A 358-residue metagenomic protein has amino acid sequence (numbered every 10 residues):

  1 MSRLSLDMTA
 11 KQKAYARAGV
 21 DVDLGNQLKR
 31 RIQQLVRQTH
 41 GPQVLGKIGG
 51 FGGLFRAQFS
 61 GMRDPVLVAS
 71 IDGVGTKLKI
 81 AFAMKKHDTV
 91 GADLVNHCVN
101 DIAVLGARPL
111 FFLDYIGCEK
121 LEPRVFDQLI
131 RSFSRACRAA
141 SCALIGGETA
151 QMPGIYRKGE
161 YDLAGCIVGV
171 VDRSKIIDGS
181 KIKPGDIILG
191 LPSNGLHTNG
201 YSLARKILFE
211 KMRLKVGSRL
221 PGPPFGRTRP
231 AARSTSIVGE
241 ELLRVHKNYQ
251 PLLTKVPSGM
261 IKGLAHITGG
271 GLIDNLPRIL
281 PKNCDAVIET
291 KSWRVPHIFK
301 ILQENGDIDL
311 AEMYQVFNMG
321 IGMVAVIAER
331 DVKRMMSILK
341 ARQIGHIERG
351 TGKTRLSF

Functional and structural regions predicted by a protein language model:
A10-Q12, G73-F82, V216-P223, I237 (+1 more regions): Gly-rich Lys/Arg/Thr-decorated short loops/hinges at beta-loop-alpha junctions or inter-strand turns that position
A10-Q43: N-terminal amphipathic/basic leader segments beginning at the initiator methionine
A10-R17, V125-A143, Y156-L163, F225-V238 (+2 more regions): Glycine-/charge-enriched secondary-structure boundary and capping motifs
D21, D72, G185, H266 (+1 more regions): Residue-level signature of catalytic and energy-coupling elements of molecular machines, predominantly ATP/GTP-dependent
Q34-N194: Glycine-rich phosphate/pyrophosphate-binding loop regions near the starts of catalytic domains
P65-L67, G73-G75, G179, L214 (+1 more regions): Acidic-glycine-rich active-site phosphate/pyrophosphate-binding loop
I71, D162, K175-F225, I273: Short, acidic (Asp/Glu-rich) active-site segment that either coordinates a divalent metal cofactor
